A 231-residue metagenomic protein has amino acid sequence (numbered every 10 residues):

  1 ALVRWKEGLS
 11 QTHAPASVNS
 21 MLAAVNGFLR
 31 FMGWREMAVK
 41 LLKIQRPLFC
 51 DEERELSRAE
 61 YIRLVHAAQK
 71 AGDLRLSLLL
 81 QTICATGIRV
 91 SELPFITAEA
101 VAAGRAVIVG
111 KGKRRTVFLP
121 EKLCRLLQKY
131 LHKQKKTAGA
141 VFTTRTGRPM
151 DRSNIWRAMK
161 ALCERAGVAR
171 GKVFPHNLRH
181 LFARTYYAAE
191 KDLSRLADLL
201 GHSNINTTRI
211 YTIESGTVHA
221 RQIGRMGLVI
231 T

Functional and structural regions predicted by a protein language model:
A1-T231: Conserved catalytic core of the tyrosine transesterase superfamily
